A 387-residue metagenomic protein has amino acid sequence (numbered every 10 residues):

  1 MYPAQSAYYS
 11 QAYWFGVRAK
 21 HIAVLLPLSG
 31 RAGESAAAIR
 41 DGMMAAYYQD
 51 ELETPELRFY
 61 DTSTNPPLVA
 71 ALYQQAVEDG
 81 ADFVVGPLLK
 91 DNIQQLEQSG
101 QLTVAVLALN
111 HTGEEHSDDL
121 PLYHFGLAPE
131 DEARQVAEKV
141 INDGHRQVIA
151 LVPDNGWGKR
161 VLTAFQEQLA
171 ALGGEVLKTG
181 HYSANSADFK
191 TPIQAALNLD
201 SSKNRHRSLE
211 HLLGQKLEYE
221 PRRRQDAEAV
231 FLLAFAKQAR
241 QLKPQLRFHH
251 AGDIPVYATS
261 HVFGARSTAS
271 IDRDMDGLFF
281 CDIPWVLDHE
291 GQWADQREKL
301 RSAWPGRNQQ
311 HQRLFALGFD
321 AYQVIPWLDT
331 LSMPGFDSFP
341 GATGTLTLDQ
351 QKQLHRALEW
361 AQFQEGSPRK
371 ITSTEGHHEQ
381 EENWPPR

Functional and structural regions predicted by a protein language model:
M1-L26, A32-E34, I39, Q49-E53: Long amphipathic alpha-helical scaffold segments
E34-I39, E53-E115: Beta-alpha junction/loop-to-helix N-cap segments that form part of ligand/metal-binding clefts
D50-S63, D119-Y123, A170-A195, L199-R207: Short beta-strand elements in bilobed, periplasmic/extracellular small-molecule ligand-binding domains
P55-A76, E132-Q135, N185-A196, G214-K216 (+1 more regions): Structural motif
V77-L89, L107-L109, Q147-P153, S201-A236 (+1 more regions): Periplasmic-binding protein-like
F83-G180: Extracytoplasmic ligand/sensor domains, especially the bilobed periplasmic-binding protein
L197-H206, Q225-A227, K243-L317: Extracellular/periplasmic periplasmic-binding protein-like sensory domains
R223, E298-K370: Segments of small-molecule ligand-sensing domains
